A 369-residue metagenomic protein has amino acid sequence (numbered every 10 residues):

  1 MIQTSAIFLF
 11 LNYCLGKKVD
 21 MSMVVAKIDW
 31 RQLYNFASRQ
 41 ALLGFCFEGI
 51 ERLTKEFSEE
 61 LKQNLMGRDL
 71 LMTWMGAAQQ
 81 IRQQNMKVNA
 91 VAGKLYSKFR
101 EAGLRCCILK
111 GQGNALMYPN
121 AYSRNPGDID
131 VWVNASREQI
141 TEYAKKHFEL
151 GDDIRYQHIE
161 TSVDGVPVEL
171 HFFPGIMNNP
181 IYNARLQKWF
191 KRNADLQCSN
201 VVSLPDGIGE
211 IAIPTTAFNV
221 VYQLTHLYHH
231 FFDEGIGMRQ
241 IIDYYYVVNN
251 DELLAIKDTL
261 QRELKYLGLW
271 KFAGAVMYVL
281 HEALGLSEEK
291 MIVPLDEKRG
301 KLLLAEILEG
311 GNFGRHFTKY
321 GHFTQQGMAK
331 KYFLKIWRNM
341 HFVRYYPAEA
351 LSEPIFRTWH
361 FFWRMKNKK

Functional and structural regions predicted by a protein language model:
M1-G127, W132-K369: Conserved NTP-donor binding/palm subdomain of two-metal-ion nucleotidyltransferases/polymerases, i.e., the charged
